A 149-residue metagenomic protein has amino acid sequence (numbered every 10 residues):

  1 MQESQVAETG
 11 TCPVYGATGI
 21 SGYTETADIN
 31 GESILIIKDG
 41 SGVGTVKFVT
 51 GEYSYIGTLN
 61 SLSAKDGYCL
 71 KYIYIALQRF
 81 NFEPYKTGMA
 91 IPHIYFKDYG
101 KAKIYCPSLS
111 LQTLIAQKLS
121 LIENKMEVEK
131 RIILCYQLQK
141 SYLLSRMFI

Functional and structural regions predicted by a protein language model:
M1-C106: DNA target-recognition domains and sequence-specific DNA-contacting regions of bacterial/archaeal
Y105-I149: Amphipathic alpha-helical coiled-coil/heptad-repeat segments
